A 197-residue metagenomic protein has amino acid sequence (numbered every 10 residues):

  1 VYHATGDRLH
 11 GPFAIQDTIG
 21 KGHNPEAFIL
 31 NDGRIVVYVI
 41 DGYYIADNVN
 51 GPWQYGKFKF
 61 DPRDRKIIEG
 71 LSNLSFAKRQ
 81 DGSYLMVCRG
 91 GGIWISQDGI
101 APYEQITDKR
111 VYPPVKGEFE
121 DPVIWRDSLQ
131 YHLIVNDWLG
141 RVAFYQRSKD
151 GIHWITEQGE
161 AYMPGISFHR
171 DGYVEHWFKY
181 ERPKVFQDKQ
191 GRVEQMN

Functional and structural regions predicted by a protein language model:
V1-N197: Carbohydrate-active catalytic/glycan-binding domains of CAZyme proteins, especially the secreted or lumenal ectodomains
